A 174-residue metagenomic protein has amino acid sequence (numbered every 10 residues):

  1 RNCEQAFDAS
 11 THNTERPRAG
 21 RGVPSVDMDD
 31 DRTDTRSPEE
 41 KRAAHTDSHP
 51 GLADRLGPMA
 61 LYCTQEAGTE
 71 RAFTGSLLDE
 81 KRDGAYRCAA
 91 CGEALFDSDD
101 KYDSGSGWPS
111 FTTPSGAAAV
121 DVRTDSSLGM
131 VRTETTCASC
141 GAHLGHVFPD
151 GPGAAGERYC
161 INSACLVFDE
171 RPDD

Functional and structural regions predicted by a protein language model:
G20-G22: Residue-identity detector for glycine
V26-E39: N-terminal targeting and processing segments of secreted/endomembrane and organelle-targeted proteins
R36-D174: A short Gly-Trp-Pro
